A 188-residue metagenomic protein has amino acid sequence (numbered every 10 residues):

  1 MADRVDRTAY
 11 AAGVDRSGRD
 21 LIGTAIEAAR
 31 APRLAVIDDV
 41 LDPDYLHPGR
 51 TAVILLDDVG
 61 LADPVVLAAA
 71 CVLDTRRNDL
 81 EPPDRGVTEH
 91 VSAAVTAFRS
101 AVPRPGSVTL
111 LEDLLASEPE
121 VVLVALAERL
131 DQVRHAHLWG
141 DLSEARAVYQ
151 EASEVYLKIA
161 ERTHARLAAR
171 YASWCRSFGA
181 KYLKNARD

Functional and structural regions predicted by a protein language model:
M1-D188: Active-site helical microenvironments for divalent-metal-assisted chemistry
